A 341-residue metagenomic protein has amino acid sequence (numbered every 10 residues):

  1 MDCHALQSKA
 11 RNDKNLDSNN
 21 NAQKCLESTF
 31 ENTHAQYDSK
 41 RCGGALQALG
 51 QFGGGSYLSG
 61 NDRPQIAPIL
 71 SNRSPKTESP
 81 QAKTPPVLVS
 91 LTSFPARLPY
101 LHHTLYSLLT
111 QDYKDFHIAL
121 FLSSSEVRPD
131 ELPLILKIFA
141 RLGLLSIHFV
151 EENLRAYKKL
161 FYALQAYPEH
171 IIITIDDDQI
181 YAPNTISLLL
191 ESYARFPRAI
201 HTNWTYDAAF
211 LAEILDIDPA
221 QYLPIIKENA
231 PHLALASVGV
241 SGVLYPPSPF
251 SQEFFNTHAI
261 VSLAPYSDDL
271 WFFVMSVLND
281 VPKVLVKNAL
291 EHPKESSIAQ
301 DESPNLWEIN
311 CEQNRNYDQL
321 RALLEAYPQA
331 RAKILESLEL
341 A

Functional and structural regions predicted by a protein language model:
A5-N19, E27-E31, Q36-A45, L49-R63 (+1 more regions): A cross-taxon signal for low-complexity, glycine/charged-rich
F30, A259-A341: C-terminal catalytic/acceptor-binding lobe
P86-L88, H117, W271: Cell-envelope/extracellular polymer assembly enzymes that use nucleotide-activated donors
L88-A96, Q111: A conserved hydrophobic helix/loop-capping motif in glycosyltransferases and polysaccharide synthases
Y106-D115: Short, acidic, metal-binding catalytic loop of nucleotide-sugar glycosyltransferases
S124-A166: Active-site-proximal specificity loops/subdomain of glycosyltransferases
H170-D178: Short beta-strand-to-loop acidic/aromatic patch adjacent to the donor-nucleotide binding site
A182, L188-T257: Conserved catalytic core of nucleotide-sugar-dependent glycosyltransferases
